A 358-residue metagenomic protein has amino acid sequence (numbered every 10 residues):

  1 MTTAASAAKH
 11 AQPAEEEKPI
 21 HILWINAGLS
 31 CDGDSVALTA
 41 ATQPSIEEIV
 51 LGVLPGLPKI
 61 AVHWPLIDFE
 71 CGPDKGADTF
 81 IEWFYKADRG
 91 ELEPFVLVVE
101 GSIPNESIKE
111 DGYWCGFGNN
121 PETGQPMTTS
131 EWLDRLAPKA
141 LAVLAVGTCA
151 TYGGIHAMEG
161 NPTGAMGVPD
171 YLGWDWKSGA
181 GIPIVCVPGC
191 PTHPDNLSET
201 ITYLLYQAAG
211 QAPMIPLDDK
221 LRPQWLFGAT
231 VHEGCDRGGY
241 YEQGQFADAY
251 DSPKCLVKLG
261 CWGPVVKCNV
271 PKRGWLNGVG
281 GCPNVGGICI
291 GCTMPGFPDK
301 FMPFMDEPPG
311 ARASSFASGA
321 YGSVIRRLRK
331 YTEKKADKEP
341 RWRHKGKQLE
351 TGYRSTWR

Functional and structural regions predicted by a protein language model:
M1-F80, A87-V98, G181-I184, E199-R358: Iron-sulfur (Fe-S) cluster-binding modules
L23, A142-G147, V185-V187: Hydrophobic/aromatic beta-strand patches that form the interior of the parallel beta-sheet core in alpha/beta enzyme
C31, N105-S107, T151-I155, H193-N196: Short, well-ordered, mixed-charge alpha-helical segments that flank or form enzyme active sites
E93-F95, K139-A142: Loop/turn elements at helix/coil->beta-strand transitions in domains of secreted/extracellular proteins
E106-P126, G154-G160: Glycine/threonine-rich flexible loop motifs
G124-A140: Catalytic-core regions built around general acid/base machinery
C149, G153-A180, V185, G189: Class I SAM-dependent methyltransferase SAM-binding "motif I" and its flanking Rossmann-like core
G164, N196-I201: Alpha-helical scaffold elements adjacent to nucleotide-binding pockets in ATP/GTP-utilizing enzyme cores
